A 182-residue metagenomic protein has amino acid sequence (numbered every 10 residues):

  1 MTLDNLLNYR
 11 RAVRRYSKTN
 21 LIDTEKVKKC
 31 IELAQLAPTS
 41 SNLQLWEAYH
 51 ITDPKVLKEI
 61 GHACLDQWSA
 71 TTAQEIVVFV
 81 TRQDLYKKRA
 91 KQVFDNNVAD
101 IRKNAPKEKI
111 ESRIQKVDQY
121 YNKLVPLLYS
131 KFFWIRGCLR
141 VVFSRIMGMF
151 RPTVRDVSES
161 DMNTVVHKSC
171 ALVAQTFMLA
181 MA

Functional and structural regions predicted by a protein language model:
M1-A182: Acidic, surface-exposed loops and disordered segments
